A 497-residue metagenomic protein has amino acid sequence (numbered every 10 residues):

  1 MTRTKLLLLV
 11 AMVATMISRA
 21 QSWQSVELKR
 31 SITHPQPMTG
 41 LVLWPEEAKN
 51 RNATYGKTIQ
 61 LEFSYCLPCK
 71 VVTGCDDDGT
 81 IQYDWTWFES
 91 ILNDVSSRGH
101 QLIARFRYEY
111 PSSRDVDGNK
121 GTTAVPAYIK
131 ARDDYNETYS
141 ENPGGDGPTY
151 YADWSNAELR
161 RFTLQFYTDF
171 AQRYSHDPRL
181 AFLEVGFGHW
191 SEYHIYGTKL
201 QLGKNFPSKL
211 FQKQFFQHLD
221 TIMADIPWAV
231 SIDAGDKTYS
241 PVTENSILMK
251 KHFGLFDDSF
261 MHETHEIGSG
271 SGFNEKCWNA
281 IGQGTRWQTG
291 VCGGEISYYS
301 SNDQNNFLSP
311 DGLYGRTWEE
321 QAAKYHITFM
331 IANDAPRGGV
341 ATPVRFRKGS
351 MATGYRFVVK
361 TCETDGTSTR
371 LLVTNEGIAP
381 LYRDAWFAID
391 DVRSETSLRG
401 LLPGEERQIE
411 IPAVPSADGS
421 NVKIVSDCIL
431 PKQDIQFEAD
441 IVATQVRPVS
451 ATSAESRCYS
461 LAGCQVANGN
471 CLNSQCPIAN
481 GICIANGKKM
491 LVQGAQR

Functional and structural regions predicted by a protein language model:
M1-L7: Bacterial N-terminal signal peptides that target proteins for export
V10-R19: Hydrophobic h-region of N-terminal signal peptides that target proteins for export in Gram-negative bacteria
Q21-E158, T285-A323, I327-A341: N-terminal substrate-binding region of glycoside hydrolase catalytic domains
W23-N50, S96, F182-E192, Y196-P336: Catalytic-core regions of glycoside hydrolase
E62, V95, F170, L183 (+2 more regions): Conserved, mostly hydrophobic/aromatic
N136-L159, T163-N205: Active-site groove signature of glycoside hydrolases
M351-A443: Extracellular/luminal regions of secreted and cell-surface proteins that mediate adhesion/ECM remodeling
V442-R497: C-terminal outer-membrane/trafficking sorting elements
